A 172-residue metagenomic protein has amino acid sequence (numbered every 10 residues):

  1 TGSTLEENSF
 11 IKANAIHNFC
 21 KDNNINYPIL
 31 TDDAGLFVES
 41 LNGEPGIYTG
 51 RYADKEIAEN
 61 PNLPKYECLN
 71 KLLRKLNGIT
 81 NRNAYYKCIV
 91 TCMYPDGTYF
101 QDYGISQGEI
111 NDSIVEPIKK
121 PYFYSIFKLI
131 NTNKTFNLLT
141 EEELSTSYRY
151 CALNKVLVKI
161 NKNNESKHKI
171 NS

Functional and structural regions predicted by a protein language model:
T1-N171: Anionic-ligand binding patches
